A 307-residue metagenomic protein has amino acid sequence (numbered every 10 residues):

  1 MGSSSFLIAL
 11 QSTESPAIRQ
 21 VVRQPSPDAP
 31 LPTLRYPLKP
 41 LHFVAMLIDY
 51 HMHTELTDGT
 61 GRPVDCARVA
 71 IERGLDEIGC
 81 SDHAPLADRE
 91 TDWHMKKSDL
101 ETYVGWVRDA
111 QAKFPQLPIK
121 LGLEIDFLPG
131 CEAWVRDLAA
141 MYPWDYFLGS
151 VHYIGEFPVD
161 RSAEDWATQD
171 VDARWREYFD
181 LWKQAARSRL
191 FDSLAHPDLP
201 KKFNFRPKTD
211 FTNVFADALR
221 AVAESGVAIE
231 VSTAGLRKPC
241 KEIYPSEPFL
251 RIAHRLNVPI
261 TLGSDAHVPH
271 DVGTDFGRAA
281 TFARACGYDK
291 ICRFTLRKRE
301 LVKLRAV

Functional and structural regions predicted by a protein language model:
S5, S12-P16, P25: Short terminal hydrophobic/aromatic SLiMs and anchors at protein ends
L7, Q11, R19, L31-P40: Compositionally biased, intrinsically disordered low-complexity segments enriched in Pro/Arg/Gln/His
P40-P129, F203-N213, D217-A218, T233-L236 (+4 more regions): An N-terminally biased module of ancient metal coordination in phosphate/nucleic-acid-related enzymes
H51, A70, F147, H196 (+2 more regions): Conserved, mostly hydrophobic/aromatic
I78-C80, F147, L194, I229 (+1 more regions): Hydrophobic residues within beta-strands of alpha/beta enzymes
H83, P197, V258-G273, R293: Short acidic/histidine-rich active-site segments
T91, K97-S225, A306-V307: Extended substrate/RNA-proximal surfaces in nucleic-acid metabolism proteins
D271-V307: Mid-to-C-terminal alpha-helical segments outside catalytic/metal-binding sites
